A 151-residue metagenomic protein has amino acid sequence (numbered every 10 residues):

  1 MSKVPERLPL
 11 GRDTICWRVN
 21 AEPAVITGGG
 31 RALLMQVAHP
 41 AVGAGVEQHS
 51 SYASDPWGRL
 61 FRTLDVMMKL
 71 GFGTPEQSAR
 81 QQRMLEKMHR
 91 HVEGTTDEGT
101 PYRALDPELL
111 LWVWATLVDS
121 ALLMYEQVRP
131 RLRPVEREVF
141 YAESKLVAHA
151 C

Functional and structural regions predicted by a protein language model:
M1-C151: Mature, function-bearing regions of proteins
